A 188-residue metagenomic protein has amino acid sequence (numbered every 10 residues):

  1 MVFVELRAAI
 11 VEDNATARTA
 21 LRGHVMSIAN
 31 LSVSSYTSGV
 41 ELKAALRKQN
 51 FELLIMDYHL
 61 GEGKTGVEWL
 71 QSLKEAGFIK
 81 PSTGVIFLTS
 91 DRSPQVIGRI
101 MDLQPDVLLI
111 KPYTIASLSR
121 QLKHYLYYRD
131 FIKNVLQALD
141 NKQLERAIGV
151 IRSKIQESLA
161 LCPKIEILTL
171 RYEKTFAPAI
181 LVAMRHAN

Functional and structural regions predicted by a protein language model:
F3-T16, L21-V25: Conserved acidic segment of CheY-like receiver
S35-L53, G61: Acidic, metal-coordinating helix/loop segments flanking the phosphotransfer/catalytic sites of two-component signaling
I55-E75, P81: Conserved phosphotransfer microenvironments
V67-E68, P81, D91-V107: Alpha4 helix (beta4-alpha4-beta5 surface) of REC/receiver domains from two-component response regulators
I110-K111: A Lys-centered signature of the CheY-like receiver
L118-R129: Receiver (REC) domain switch/output surface
N134-N188: C-terminal output/effector regions of signal-responsive regulators
